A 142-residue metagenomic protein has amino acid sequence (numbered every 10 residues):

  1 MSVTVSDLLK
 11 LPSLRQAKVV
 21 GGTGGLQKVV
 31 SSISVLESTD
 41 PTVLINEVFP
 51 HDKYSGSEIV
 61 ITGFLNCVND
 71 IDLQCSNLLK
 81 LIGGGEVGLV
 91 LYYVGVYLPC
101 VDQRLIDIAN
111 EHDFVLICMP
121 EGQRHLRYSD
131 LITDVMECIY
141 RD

Functional and structural regions predicted by a protein language model:
M1-D142: Alpha-helical/coil-rich non-catalytic "connector" segments in signaling and regulatory proteins
